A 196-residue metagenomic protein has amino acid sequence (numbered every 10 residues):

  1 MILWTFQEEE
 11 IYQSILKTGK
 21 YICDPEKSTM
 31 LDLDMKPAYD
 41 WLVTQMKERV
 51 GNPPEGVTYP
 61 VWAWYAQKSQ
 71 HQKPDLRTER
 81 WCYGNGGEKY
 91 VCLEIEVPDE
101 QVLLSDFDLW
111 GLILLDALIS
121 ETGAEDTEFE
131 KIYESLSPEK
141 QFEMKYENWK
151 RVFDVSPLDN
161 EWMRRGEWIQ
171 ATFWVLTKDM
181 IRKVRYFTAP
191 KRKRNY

Functional and structural regions predicted by a protein language model:
M1-I2, E9-S14, T18-D32, V57-Y59 (+1 more regions): Conserved NAD+-utilizing ADP-ribose enzyme module
T5-I11, P37-D40: Short, functional N-terminal and low-complexity linear motifs
M35-H71: Short, well-structured hydrophobic secondary-structure segments
